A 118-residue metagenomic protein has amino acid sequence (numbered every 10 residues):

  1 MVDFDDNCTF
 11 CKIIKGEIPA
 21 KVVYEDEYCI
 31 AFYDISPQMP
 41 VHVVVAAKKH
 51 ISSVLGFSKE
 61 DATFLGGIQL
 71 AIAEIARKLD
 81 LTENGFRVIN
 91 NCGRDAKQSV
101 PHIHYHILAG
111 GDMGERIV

Functional and structural regions predicted by a protein language model:
M1-V118: HIT superfamily nucleotide-processing domains
